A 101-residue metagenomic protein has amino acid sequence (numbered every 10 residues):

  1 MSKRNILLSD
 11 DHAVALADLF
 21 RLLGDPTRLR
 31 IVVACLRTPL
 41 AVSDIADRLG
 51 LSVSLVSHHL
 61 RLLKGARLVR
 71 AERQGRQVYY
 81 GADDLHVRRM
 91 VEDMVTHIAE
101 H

Functional and structural regions predicted by a protein language model:
M1-A15, D84-H101: Amphipathic alpha-helical dimerization/coiled-coil segments that flank or bridge DNA-binding/regulatory modules
V14-S54, Q74, V78-L85: N-terminal helix-turn-helix DNA-binding core of bacterial DNA-binding proteins
V32, G65-A66: Extended rod-forming repeat segments used as scaffolds/tethers
P39-L40, K64, V95: Residue-level detector of secondary-structure transition/capping positions
D47, H58, K64-G65: Alpha-helical residues within the helix-turn-helix
V56-H59, I98-A99: Short alpha-helical linear motifs
L62-L63, G81, H101: Alpha-helical and His/Cys-centered functional microenvironments
